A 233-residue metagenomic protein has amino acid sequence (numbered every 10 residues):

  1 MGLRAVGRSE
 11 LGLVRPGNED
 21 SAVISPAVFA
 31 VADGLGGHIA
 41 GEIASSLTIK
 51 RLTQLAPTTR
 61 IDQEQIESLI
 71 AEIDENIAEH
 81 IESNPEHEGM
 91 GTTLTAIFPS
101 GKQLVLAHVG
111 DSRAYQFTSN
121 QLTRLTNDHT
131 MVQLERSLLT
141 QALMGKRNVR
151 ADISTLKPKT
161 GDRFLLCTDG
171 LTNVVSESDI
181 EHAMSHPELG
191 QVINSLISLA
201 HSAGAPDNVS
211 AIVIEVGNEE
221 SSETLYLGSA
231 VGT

Functional and structural regions predicted by a protein language model:
M1-T233: PP2C/PPM-type serine/threonine phosphatase catalytic domain
